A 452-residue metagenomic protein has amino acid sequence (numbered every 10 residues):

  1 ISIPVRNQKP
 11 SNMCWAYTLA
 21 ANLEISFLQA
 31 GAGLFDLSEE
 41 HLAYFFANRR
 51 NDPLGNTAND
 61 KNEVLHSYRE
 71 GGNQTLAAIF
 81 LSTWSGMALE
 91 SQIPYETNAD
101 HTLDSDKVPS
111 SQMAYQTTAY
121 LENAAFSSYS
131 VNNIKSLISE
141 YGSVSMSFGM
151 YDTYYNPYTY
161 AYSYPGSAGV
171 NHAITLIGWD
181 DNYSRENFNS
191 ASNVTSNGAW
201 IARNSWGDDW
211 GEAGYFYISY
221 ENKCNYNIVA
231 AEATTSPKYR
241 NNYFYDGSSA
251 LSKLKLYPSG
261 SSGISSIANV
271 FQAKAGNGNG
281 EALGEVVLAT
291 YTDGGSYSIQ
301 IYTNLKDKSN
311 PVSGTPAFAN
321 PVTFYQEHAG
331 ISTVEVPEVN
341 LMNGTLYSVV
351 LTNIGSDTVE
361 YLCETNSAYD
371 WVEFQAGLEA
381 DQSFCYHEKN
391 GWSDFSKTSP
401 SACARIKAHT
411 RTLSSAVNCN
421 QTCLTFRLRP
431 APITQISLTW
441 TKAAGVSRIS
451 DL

Functional and structural regions predicted by a protein language model:
S2-S11, E63-S67: A short glycine/serine-rich beta->alpha loop
N7-A32: Alpha-helical support elements that line or immediately flank enzyme active sites and cofactor-binding pockets
A16-E24, H41-A199, R203, D208-G284 (+4 more regions): Predominantly the structural core of cysteine protease catalytic domains
W200, Y297-I299, S450-L452: Short beta-strand elements bearing conserved aromatic residues within extracellular beta-rich modules
V287-T292, N353, P430, T441-A444: Non-cytosolic beta-sheet module surface loops
D293-G377: Aromatic- and Gly/Pro-enriched, solvent-exposed loop/edge beta-strand patches characteristic of beta-rich domains
L346, L351-S414: Short, surface-exposed beta-strand/loop patches at domain edges that form aromatic-rich interfacial subsites
S414-S447: Pro/Thr/Ser/Gly-rich low-complexity, intrinsically disordered linker/stalk tracts
